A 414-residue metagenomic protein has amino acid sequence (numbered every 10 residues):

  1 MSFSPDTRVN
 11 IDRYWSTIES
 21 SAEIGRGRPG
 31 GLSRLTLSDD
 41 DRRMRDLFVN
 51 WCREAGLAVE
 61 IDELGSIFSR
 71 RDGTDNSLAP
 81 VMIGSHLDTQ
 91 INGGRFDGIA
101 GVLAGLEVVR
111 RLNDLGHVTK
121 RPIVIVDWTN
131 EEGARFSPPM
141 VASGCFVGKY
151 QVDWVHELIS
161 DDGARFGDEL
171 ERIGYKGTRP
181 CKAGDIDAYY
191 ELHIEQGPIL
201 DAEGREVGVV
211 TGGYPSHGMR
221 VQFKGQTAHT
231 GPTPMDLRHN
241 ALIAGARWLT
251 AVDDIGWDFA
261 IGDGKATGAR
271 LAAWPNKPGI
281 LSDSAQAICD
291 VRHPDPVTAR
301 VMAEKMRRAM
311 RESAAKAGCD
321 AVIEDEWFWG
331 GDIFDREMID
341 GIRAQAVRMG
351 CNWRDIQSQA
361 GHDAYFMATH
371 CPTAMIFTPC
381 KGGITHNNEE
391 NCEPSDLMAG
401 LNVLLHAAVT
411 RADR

Functional and structural regions predicted by a protein language model:
R8-G94: Acidic/His- and Gly-rich active-site-bordering loop/insert found across diverse amide/peptide-bond hydrolases
D12-G27, G84-S85, W353-V403, R411: Zn-dependent metallopeptidase/amidohydrolase metal-coordination segment
R34-T36, T267-N276, I288-D295, D320-I339 (+2 more regions): A short beta-alpha structural unit
E60-D62, V118-P122, G177-C181, P232 (+5 more regions): Flexible, glycine/charged-enriched surface loops at secondary-structure junctions
I83, N92-E132, H217-F223, H229-I255 (+3 more regions): Alpha-helical metal-binding/catalytic segments enriched in His/Glu/Asp
L87-Q90, I123-A134, Q196, T227 (+3 more regions): Acidic, glycine-rich active-site loops and adjacent beta-strand->loop/helix elements that engage anionic groups
E131, S137-V297: Midchain, well-structured core segments that form catalytic/ion-binding scaffolds
H229, T233-D258, M306-R308, W353 (+1 more regions): His/Asp/Glu-rich mid-to-C-terminal helical/loop segments that flank catalytic regions of hydrolases
